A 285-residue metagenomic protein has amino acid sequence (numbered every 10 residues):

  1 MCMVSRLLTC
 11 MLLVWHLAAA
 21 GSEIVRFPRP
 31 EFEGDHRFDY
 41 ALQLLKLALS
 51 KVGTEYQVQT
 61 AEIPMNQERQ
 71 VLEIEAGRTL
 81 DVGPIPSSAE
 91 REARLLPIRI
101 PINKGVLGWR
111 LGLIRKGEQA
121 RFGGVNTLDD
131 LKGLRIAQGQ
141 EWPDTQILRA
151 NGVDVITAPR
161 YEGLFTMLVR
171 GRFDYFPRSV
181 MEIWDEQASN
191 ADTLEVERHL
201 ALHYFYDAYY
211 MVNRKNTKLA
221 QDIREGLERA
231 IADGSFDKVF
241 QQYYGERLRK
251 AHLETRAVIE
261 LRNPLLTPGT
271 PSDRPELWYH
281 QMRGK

Functional and structural regions predicted by a protein language model:
S22-R94, I223: Extracytoplasmic small-molecule ligand-binding "clamshell" domains of the periplasmic binding protein/Venus flytrap
R29-E31, V106-L111, D185-R224, E246-G269 (+1 more regions): Periplasmic-binding protein-like
E33-L47, G112-G152, L164, M181: Bilobed "Venus flytrap"/periplasmic-binding protein-like clamshell domains and structurally analogous long
L42, K46-K51, K116-Q119, D207-L248 (+1 more regions): Extended ligand-binding regions for polar small-molecule ligands
I63-L131: Acidic, polar ligand-binding/catalytic clefts
P64-L80, A150, E162-M181: Short helices/loops that flank or line small-molecule/ion binding pockets
E75, V82-R94, Y175-A201: A ligand-binding cleft/hinge motif common to bilobed small-molecule-binding domains
G139-A150, E228-K285: Ligand-binding clefts/hinges and TM-proximal coupling segments of bilobed small-molecule sensing domains
